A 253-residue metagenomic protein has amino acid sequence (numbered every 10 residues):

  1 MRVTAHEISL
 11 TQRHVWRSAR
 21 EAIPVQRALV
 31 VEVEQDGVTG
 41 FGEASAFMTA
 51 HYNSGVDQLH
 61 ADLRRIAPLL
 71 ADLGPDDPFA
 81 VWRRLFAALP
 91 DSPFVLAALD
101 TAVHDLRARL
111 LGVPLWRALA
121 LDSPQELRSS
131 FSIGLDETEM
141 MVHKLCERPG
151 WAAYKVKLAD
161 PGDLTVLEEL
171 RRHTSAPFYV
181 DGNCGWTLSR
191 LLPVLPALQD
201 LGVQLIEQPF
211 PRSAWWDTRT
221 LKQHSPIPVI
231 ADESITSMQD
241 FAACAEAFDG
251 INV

Functional and structural regions predicted by a protein language model:
M1-R27: Short, Gly/Pro- and small/polar-rich lid/capping loops
A5, V33-E34, T39-L110: Metal- or metallocofactor-binding catalytic centers and their adjacent structured scaffolds across diverse enzyme
V31, G37, L99, G112 (+3 more regions): Conserved, mostly hydrophobic/aromatic
G40, F178-V180, V229-I230, I251: Residue-level marker for buried hydrophobic side chains located in beta-strands that build the well-ordered beta-sheet
E43, D100, D105, D181 (+2 more regions): Acidic active-site catalytic centers that drive phospho-/nucleotidyl reactions and related ester hydrolyses
L115-S225: Metal-dependent enolase-superfamily TIM-barrel catalytic cores that perform enediolate-based chemistry
S213-V253: Catalytic alpha/beta core domains of metabolic enzymes, predominantly
